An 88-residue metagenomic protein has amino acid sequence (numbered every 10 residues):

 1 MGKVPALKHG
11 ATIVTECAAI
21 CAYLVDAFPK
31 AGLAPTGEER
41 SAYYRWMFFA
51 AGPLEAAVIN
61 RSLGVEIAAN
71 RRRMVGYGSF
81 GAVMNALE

Functional and structural regions predicted by a protein language model:
M1-M74, G78-A82: GST-like domain detector, emphasizing the conserved glutathione-binding G-site in the N-terminal thioredoxin-like
V83-E88: Hydrophobic alpha-helical bundle segments that form small-molecule/ligand-binding pockets
